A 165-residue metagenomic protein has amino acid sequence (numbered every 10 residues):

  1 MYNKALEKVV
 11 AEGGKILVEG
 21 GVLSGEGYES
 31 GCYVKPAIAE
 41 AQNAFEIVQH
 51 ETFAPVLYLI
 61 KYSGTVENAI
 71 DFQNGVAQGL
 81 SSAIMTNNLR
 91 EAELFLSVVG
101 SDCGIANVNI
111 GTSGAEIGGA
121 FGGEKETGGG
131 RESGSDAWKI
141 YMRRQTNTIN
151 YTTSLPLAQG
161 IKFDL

Functional and structural regions predicted by a protein language model:
V10-A11, L17-E19: Local beta-strand/beta-hairpin segments that build beta-sheet-rich folds
G14-K15, V34: Hydrophobic transmembrane signal anchors and adjacent membrane-proximal interface regions, especially in viral
G20-G27, G111: Short, solvent-exposed loop/turn elements at beta->coil junctions and helix N-caps that rim active or binding pockets
E29-L165: Conserved C-terminal structural/oligomerization subdomain of aldehyde/semialdehyde dehydrogenase
